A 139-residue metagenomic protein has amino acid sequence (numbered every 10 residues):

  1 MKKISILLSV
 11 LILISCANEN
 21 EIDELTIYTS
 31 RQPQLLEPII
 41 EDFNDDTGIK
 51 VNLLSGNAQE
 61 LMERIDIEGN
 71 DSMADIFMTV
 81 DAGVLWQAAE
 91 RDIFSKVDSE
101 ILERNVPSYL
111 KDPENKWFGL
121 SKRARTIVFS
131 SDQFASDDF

Functional and structural regions predicted by a protein language model:
M1-E24: Short, low-complexity disordered leader/linker segments with a strong preference for bacterial N-terminal type II
L8, D81, I101: Residues that line or immediately flank small-molecule/substrate-binding pockets and catalytic motifs
L11, Q32, Q133: Short, glycine/serine-rich, charged loops/turns that create anion-binding and catalytic segments at active sites
C16-W86: Early extracytoplasmic/lumenal segment of secretory-pathway proteins
I39-I40, A89-R91, S130: Short, solvent-exposed loop/turn and secondary-structure capping segments
N44-D45, E90-V97: Glycine-rich, phosphate-binding/catalytic loops in enzymes
S72-F77, S95-D132: A structural signal for short loop-to-beta-strand junctions that line the ligand-binding cleft of periplasmic/secreted
D132-F139: Short helix-loop capping/hinge motifs at secondary-structure junctions, enriched in acidic/polar residues
